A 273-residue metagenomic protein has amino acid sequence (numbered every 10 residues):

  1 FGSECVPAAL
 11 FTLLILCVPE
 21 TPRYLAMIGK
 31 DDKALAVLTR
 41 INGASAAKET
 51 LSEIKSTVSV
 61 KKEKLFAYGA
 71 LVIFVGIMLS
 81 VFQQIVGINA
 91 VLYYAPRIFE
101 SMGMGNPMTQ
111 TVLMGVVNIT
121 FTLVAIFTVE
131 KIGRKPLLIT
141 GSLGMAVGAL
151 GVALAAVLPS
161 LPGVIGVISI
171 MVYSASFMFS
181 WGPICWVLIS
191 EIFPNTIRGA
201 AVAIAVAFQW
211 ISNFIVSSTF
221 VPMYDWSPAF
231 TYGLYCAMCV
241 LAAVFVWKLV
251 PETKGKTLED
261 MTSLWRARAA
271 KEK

Functional and structural regions predicted by a protein language model:
F1-N42, S56-K273: Alpha-helical transmembrane bundle of multi-pass membrane proteins
A47-S56: Short, well-structured alpha-helical segments
